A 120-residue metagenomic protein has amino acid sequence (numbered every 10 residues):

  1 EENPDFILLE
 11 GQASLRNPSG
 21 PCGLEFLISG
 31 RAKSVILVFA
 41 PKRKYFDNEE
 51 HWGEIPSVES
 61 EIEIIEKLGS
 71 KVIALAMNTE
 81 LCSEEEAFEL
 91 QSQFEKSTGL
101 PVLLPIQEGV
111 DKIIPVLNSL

Functional and structural regions predicted by a protein language model:
E1-D5: Phosphate-binding loop of NTP-binding sites
F6, G11-G109: Conserved catalytic-core segment of NTP-binding enzymes
E108-S119: C-terminal helix of von Willebrand factor
